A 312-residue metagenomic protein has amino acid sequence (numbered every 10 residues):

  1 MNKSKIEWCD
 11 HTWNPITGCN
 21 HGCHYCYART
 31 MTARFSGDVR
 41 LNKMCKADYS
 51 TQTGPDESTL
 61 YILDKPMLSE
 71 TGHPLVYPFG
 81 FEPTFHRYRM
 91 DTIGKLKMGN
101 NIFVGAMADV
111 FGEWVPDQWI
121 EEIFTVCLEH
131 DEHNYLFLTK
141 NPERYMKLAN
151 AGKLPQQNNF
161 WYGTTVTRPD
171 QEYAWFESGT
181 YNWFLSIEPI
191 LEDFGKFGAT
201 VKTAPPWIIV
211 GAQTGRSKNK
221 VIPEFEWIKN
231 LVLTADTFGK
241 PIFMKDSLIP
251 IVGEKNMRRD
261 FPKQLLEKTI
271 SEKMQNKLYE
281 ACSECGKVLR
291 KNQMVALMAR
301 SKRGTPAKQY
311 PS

Functional and structural regions predicted by a protein language model:
M1-H11, F35-D38, D56, Y61 (+5 more regions): Auxiliary Fe-S-binding modules of radical SAM enzymes
M1-N101, L278: N-terminal [4Fe-4S]-dependent radical SAM core
N20, H24, S283-G286, P311-S312: Cys/His/Pro-rich metal-binding microdomains
R29-G37, L128, F137, L154 (+6 more regions): N-terminal, helix-rich and Lys/Arg-enriched segments in bacterial and organellar proteins
E82-K245, P250-G253: Conserved AdoMet/S-adenosylmethionine-binding subsite of the radical SAM
